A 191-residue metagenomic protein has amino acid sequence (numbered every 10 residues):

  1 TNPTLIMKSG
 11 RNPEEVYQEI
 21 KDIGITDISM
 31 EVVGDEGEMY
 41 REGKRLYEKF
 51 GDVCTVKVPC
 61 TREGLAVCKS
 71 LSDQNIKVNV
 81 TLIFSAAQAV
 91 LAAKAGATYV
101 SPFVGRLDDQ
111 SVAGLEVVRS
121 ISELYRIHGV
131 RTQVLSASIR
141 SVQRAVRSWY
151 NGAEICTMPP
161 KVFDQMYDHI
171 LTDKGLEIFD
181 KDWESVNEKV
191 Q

Functional and structural regions predicted by a protein language model:
N2, V56, A92, S148 (+1 more regions): Conserved, mostly hydrophobic/aromatic
P3-I6, L82, T98-Q110, G152-T172: Glycine-rich phosphate-binding active-site loops on the catalytic face of alpha/beta enzymes
P3-S70, Q74, V104: Active-site beta->alpha loop and helix N-cap motifs at the rims of alpha/beta catalytic domains
E14, Q18-I28, E48-K49, L65-V78 (+2 more regions): Alpha-helix-loop-beta-strand connector modules within alpha/beta enzyme cores
I25, F50-D52, S70-N79, K94-S101 (+1 more regions): Glycine-enriched alpha-helix->loop->beta-strand junction motifs that scaffold or abut catalytic
V32-G37, V58-R62, V80-A87, Q133-Q143: Glycine-rich beta-to-alpha transition loops that act as phosphate-gripper elements at the mouths of alpha/beta enzyme
R41-L46, V67, S85-A95, R140-I155: Catalytic cores of alpha/beta
Y125-Q191: C-terminal alpha-helical cap/extension of soluble enzyme domains
